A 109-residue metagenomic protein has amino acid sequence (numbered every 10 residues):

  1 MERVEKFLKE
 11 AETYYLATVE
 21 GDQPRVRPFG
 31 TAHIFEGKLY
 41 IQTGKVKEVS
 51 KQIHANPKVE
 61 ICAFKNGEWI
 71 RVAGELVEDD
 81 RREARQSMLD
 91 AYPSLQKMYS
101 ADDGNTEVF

Functional and structural regions predicted by a protein language model:
M1-E2, T43, P93-S94: Charged, amphipathic alpha-helical segments
K6-G21, V59-C62: A short, Trp-centered hydrophobic/proline-enriched beta-strand micro-motif
A11, N56, Y92: Acidic-histidine catalytic/liganding microenvironments
V26-P28, V108: Conserved hydrophobic/aromatic beta-strand scaffold that supports enzyme active sites
A32-W69: A short mixed-secondary-structure module that forms the rim of ligand-binding clefts
R71-F109: Charged, gly/pro-rich active-site loop segments
